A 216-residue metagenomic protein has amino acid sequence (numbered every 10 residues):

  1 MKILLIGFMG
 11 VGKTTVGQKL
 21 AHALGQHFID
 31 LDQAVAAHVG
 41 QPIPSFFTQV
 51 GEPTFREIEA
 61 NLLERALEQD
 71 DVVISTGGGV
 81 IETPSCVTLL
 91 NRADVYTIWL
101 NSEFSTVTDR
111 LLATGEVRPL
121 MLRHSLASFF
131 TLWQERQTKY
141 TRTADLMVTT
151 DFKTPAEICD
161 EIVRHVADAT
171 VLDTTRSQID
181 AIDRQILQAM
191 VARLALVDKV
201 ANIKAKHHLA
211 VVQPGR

Functional and structural regions predicted by a protein language model:
L5: Hydrophobic anchor at the beta1->P-loop junction of P-loop NTPases
F8: P-loop (Walker A) phosphate-binding loop of NTP-binding proteins
T14: Walker A/P-loop
K19, A23, Y96, Q134-T174: NTP-dependent small-molecule kinase module
H22-Q33: Post-Walker A helix-loop "phosphate-sensing" segment adjacent to the P-loop in P-loop NTPases
L31-N91, V117, L126: ATP-dependent small-molecule kinase phosphotransfer cores that center on conserved nucleotide phosphate-binding segments
R92-Q137: A glycine- and Lys/Arg-enriched "phosphate-lid" helix/loop adjacent to the NTP-binding pocket of small-molecule kinases
D168-R216: Domain-level signature for soluble enzymes in the chorismate/prephenate branch of the shikimate pathway
